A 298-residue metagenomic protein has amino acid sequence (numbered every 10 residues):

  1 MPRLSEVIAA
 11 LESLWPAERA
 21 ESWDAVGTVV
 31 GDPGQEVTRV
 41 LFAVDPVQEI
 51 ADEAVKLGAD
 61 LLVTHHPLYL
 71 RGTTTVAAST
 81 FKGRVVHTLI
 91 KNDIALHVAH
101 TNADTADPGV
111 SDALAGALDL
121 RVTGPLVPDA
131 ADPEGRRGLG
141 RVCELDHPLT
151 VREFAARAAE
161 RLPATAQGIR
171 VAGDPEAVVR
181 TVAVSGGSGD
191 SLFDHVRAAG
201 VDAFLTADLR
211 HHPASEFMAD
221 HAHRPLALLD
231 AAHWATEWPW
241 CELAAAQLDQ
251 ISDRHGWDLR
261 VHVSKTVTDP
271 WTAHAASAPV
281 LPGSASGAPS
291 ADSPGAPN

Functional and structural regions predicted by a protein language model:
M1-N298: Hydrophobic structural segments
